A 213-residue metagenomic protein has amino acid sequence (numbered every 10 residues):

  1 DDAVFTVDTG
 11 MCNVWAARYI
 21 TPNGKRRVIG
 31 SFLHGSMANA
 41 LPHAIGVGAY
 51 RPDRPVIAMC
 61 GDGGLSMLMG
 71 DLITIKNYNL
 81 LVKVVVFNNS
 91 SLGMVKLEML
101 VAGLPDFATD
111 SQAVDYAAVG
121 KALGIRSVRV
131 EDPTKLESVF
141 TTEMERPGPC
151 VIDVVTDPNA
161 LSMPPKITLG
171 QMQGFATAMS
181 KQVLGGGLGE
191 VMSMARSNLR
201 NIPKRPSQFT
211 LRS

Functional and structural regions predicted by a protein language model:
D1-P42, V47: Active-site diphosphate/adenylate-binding microenvironment
T6-G10, S31, M59-C60, L68 (+4 more regions): Generic beta-strand/beta-sheet core signal
N13-V14, G35-M37, L65-S66, S90-M94 (+1 more regions): Short gly/pro/ser/thr-enriched loop/turn and capping motifs at secondary-structure boundaries
W15-T21, A40-P42, M69-D71, M94-M99 (+1 more regions): Short acidic, glycine/serine/threonine-rich loops at helix termini
Y50-Q112: Conserved thiamine diphosphate
M99-V139: Conserved thiamine diphosphate
T141-S213: Glycine/aspartate-rich loop-and-adjacent alpha/beta segment that forms the canonical ThDP
